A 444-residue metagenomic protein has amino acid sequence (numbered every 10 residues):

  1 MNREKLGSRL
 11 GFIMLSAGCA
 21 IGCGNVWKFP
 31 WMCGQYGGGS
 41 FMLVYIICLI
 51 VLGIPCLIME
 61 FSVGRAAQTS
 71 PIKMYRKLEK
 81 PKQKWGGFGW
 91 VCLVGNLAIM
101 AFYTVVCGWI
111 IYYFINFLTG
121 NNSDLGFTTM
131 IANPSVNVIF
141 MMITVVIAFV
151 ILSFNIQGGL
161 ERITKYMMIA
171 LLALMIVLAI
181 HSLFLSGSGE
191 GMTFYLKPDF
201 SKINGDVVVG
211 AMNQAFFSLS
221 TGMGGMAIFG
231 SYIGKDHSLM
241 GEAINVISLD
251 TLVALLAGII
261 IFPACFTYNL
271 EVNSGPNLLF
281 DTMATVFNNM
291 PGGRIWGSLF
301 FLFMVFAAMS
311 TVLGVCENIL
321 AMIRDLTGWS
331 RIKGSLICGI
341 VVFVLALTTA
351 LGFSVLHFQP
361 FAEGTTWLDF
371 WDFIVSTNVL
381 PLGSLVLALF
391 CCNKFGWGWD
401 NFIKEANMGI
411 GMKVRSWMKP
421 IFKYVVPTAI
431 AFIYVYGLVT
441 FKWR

Functional and structural regions predicted by a protein language model:
M1-W27, C56-F61, R65-G87, G234-S238 (+1 more regions): Membrane-interface "cap" regions at the ends of multi-pass membrane proteins
N2, L6, L10, E161 (+2 more regions): Membrane-embedded translocation segments of transport machinery
R3, C107-A132, Y232-D236, G241 (+6 more regions): Helix-loop-helix connectors at the membrane interface of multi-pass transporters/channels
R3-E4, W31-Y36, A66-V91, T104-G159 (+5 more regions): Inter-helical loop and helix-membrane interface segments of multi-pass membrane transporters/permeases
K5, G11-I13, C19, S135-F140 (+5 more regions): Loop-to-transmembrane helix boundary motifs in multi-pass membrane proteins
G53-S70, R76, W85-F127, V305-R324 (+3 more regions): Hydrophobic transmembrane alpha-helices that form the core helical bundles of multi-pass secondary transporters
M309-G314, S335-C338, V342-F353, D369-K404: Hydrophobic alpha-helical segments of multi-pass membrane transport proteins
F361, T366-C391, K413-R444: A generic transmembrane alpha-helix motif of multi-pass inner-membrane proteins
